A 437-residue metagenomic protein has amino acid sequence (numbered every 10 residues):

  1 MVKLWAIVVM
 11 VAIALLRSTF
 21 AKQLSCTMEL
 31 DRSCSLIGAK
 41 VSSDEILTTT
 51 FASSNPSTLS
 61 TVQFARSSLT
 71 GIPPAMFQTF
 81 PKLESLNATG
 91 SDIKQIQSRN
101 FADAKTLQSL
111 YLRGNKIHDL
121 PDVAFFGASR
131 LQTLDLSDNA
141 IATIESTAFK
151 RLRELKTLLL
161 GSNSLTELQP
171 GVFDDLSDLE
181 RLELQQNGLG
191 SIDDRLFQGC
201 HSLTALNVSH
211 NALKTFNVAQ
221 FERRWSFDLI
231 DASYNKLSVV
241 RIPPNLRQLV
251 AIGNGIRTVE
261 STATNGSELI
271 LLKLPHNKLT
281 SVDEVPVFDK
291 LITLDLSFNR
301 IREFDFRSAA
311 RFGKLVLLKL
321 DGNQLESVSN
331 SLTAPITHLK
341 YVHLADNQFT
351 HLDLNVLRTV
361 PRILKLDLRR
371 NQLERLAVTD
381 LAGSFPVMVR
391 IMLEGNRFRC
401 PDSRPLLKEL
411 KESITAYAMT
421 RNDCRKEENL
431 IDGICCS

Functional and structural regions predicted by a protein language model:
K3-A21: Cleavable N-terminal signal peptides of Sec/SRP-targeted secreted and luminal proteins
D31-D92: LRR N-terminal entry segment and analogous cap-like coil->beta motifs
S42, T70, K94, H118 (+12 more regions): Leucine-rich repeat
N55-S57, Q78-K82, A102-L107, F126-L131 (+12 more regions): Leucine-rich repeat
S60-F64, L86-A88, L107-L112, L131-L136 (+11 more regions): Conserved hydrophobic beta-strand positions in leucine-rich repeat
S67, S91, N115, L136-N139 (+11 more regions): Consensus "Asn ladder" position of solenoid repeat domains
F126-A128, Q132-T264, E268-K278: Solenoidal tandem-repeat scaffolds enriched in leucines and small polar residues
W225-F227, K340-Y341, D346, T350 (+1 more regions): Leucine-rich repeat domain C-terminal region
